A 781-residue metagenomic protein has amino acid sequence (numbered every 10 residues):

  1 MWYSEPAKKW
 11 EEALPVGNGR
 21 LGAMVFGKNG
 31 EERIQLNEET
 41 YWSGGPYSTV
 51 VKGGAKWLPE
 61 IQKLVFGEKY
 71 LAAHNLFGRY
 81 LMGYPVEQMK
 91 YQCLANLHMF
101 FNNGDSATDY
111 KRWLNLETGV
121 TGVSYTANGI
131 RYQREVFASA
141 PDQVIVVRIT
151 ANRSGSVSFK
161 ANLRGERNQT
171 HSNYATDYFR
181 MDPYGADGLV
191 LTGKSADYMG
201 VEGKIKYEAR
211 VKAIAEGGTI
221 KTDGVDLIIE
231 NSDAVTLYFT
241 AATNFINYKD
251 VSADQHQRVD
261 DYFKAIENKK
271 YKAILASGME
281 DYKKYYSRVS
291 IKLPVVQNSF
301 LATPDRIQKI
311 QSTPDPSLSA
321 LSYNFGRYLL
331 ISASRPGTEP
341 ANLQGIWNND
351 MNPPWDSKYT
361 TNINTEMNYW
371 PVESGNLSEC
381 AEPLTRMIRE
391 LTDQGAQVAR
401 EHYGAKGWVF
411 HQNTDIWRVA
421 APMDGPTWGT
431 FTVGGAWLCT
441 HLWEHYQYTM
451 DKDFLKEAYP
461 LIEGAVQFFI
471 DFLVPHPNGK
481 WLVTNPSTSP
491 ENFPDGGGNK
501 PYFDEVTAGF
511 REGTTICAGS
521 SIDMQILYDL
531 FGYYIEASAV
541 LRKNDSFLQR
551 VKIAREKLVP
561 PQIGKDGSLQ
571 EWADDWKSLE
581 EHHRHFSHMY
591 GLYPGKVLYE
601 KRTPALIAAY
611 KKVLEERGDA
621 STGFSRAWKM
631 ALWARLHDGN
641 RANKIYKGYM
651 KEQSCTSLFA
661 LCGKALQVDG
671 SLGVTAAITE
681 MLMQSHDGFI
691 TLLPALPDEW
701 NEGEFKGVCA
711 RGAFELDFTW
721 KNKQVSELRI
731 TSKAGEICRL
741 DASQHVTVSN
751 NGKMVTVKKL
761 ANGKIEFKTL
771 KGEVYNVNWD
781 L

Functional and structural regions predicted by a protein language model:
M1-T427, V433, L442-Y446, V466 (+9 more regions): Aromatic-residue-lined binding/catalytic grooves and analogous aromatic/hydrophobic interfacial grooves in multimeric
W2, P340-K358, F469, P475-N492 (+2 more regions): Short, surface-exposed recognition loops and adjoining beta-strand edges that mediate ligand/DNA contacts, enriched
S287, I331, D471-V474, E536 (+1 more regions): Charged/polar positions within long, soluble alpha-helices
L318, D451, G479-W481: Loop/turn elements at helix/coil->beta-strand transitions in domains of secreted/extracellular proteins
E444-H445, T449, D453-F454, A465-P475 (+4 more regions): Non-catalytic carbohydrate-binding regions of carbohydrate-active enzymes
G464, F468-A537: Acidic/histidine-rich catalytic neighborhood
